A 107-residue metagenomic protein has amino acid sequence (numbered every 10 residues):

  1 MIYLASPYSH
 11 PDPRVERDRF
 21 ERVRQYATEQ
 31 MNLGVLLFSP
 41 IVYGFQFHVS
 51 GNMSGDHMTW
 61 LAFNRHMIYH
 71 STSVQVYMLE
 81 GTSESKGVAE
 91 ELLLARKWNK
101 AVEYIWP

Functional and structural regions predicted by a protein language model:
M1-P107: Catalytic phosphate/metal-binding cores of nucleic-acid and nucleotide-processing enzymes, i.e., regions that mediate
